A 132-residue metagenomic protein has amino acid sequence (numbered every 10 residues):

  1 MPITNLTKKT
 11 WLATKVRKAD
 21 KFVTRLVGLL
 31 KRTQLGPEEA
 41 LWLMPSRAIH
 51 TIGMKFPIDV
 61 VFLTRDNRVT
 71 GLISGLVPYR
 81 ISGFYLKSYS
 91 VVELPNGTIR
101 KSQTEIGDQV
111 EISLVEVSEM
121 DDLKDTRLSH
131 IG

Functional and structural regions predicted by a protein language model:
M1-G132: Compact, glycine-rich, soluble single-domain proteins
